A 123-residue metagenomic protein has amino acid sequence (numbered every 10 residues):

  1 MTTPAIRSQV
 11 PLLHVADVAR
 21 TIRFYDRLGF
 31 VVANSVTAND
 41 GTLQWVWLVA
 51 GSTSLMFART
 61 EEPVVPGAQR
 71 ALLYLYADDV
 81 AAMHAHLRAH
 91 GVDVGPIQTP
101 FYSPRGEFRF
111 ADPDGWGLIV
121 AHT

Functional and structural regions predicted by a protein language model:
M1, E62-V64: Short, flexible, solvent-exposed loop/turn segments with mixed acidic/basic and small polar residues
M1-T3, H84-T123: Vicinal oxygen chelate
A5-I6, L12-S54: Core segments of cupin and vicinal oxygen chelate
R7-D17, W45-V49, V64-R88, G106-D114: Vicinal oxygen chelate
A38-D40, V64-V65, P100-Y102: A short beta-turn/loop motif at secondary-structure boundaries
